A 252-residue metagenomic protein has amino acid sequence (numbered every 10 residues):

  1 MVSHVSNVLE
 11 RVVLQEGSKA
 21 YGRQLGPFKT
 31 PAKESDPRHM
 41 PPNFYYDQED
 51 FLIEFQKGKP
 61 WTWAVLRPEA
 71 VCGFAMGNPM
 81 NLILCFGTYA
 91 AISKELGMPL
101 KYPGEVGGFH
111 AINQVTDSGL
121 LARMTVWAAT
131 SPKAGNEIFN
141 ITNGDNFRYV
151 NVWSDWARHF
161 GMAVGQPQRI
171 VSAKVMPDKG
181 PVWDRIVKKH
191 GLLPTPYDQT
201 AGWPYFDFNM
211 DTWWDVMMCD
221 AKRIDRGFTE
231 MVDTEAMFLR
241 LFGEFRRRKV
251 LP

Functional and structural regions predicted by a protein language model:
M1, F44-L52, L121: Conserved catalytic Lys-bearing alpha helix of Rossmann-like short-chain dehydrogenase/reductases
M1-F44, Q56, A64: Conserved Rossmann-fold NAD(P)-dependent oxidoreductase catalytic core, especially the SDR/UDP-sugar
Q15-E16, F51-M80: Conserved beta-loop-beta element that borders a ligand/cofactor-binding pocket
A20-Q24, G73-A75, R148-V150: Short catalytic/ligand-binding loop motif for oxyanion handling, primarily in non-cytosolic enzymes, centered on
P37-P41, E69-I83, G104-G119, D145: Glycine-rich "substrate-gating" loop/helix at the edge of Rossmann-like oxidoreductase active sites
K59, V71-Y89, G119, W127-F139: Glycine/proline-rich active-site loop of Rossmann-fold NAD(P)-dependent oxidoreductases
T88-G119, K133: A conserved pocket-lining segment of Rossmann-fold NAD(P)-dependent short-chain dehydrogenase/reductase
A122-F206, D211, C219-A221, D225 (+1 more regions): Mid/C-terminal beta-alpha module of Rossmann-like enzyme folds, strongest in SDR-family dehydrogenases/epimerases
